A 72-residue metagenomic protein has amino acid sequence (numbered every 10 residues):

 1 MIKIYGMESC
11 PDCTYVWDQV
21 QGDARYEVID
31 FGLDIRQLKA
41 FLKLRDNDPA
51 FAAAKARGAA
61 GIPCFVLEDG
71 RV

Functional and structural regions predicted by a protein language model:
M1-F31: Local sequence-structure signature of Cys/Sec-based thiol-disulfide redox active-site neighborhoods
W17-Q19, A40-K43, A56: Surface-exposed beta-strand edges and their flanking turn/coil or helix-capping segments
R25-D48: Thiol-based oxidoreductase modules, predominantly thioredoxin-like and allied folds used for disulfide exchange
D48-A54: A polyampholytic, Gly/Pro-enriched intrinsically disordered region
A54-G61: Thiol/disulfide oxidoreductase modules built on the thioredoxin-like
G61-V72: A short, hydrophobic beta-strand/beta-hairpin element that forms part of a small beta-sheet core
